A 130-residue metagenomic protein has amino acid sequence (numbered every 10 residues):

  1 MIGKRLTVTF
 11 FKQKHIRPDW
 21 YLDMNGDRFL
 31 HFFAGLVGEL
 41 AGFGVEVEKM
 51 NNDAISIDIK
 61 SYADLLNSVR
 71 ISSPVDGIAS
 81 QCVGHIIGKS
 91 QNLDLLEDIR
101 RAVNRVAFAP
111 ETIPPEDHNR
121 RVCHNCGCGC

Functional and structural regions predicted by a protein language model:
M1-A54, K60-C130: Non-globular targeting/processing and membrane-anchoring segments
